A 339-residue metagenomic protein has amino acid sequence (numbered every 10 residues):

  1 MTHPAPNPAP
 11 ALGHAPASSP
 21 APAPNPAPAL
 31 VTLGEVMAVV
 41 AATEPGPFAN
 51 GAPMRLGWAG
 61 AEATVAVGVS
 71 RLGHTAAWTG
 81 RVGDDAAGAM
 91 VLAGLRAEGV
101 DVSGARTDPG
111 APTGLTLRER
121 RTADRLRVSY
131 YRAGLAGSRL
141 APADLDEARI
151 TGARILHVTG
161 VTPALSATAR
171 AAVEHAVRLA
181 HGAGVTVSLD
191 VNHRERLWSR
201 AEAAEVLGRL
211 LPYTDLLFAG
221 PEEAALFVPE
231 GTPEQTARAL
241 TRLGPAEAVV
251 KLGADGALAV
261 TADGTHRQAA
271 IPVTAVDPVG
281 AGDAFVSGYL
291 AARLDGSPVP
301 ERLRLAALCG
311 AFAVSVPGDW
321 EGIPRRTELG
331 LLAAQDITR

Functional and structural regions predicted by a protein language model:
M1-V31, R178-L179, G231-R339: Conserved phosphate-binding/catalytic region of the ribokinase-like
T2-D101, D124, V276, R339: Glycine-rich phosphate/adenosyl-contacting loop at the front of the ribokinase-like
V67, L115-E119, A257-A259: Short beta-strand scaffold segments in enzyme catalytic cores
V69, G220, G282: Short, conserved phosphate/pyrophosphate- and ester-handling motifs at nucleotide-, phospho-/glycolipid
T75-G160, L331-R339: Conserved N-terminal subdomain of the carbohydrate kinase-like
I155, V161-A239, D255-A257: Conserved beta-alpha-beta core of the PfkB/ribokinase-like small-molecule kinase fold
